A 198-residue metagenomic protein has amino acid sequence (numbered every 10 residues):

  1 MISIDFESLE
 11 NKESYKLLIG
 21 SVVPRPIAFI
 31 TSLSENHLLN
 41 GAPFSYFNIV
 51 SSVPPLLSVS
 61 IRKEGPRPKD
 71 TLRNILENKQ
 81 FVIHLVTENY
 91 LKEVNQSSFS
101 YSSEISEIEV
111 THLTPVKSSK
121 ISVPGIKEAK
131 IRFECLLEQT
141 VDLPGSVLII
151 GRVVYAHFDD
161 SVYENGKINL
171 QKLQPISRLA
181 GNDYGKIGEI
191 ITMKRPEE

Functional and structural regions predicted by a protein language model:
M1-E198: Basic, polyanion-binding surface patches
